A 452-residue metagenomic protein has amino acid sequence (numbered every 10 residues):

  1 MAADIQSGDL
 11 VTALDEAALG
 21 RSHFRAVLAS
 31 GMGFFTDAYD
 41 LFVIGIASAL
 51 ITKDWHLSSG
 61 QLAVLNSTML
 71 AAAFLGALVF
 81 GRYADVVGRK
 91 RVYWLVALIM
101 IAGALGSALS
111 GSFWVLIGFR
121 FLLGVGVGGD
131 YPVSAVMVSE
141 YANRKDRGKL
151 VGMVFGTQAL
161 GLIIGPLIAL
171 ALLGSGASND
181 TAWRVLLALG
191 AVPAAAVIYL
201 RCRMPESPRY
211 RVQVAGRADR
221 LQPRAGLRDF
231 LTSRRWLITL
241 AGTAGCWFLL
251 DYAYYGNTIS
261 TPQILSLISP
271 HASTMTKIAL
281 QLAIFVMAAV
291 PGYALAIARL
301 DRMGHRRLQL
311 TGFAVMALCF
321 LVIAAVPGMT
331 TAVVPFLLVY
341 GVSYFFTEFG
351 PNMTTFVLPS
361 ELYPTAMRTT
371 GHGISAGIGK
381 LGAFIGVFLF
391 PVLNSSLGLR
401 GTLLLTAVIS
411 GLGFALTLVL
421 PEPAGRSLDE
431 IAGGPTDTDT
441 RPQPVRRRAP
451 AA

Functional and structural regions predicted by a protein language model:
M1-A452: Transmembrane-helix signature of 12-pass secondary carriers
